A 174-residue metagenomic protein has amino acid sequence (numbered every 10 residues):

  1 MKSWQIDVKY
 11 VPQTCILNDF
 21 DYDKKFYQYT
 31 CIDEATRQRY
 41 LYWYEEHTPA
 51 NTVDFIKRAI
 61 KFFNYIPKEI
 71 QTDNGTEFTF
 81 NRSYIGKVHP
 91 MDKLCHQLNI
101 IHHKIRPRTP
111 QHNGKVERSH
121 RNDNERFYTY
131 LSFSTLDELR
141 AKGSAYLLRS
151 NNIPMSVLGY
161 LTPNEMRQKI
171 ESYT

Functional and structural regions predicted by a protein language model:
M1-P12, T76, H89-C95, T162-E171: Basic, flexible linker segments flanking DNA-binding modules in nucleic acid-interacting mobile-element proteins
M1-T30, Q38, D54, F62: Mobile-element integrase/transposase regions, centering on the N-terminal DNA-binding/Zn-coordinating module
K2, L98-I100, N122-T174: C-terminal domain-tail junction helix/linker
V8, E34, E46, N74: Residues immediately flanking
K24-K25, L41-Y65, E69: Active-site beta-loop-alpha junctions of metal-dependent nucleic acid enzymes, especially the RNase H-like/DDE
R37, I70-D73: Buried hydrophobic side chains on well-structured beta-strands
R37-Y42, H103-I105, T129: Short small-residue beta-strand/loop micro-motif enriched in glycine and branched aliphatics
D73-N74, R82-I85, H89-C95, I101-E125 (+3 more regions): RNase H-like two-metal-ion nuclease catalytic core shared by retroviral integrases and related mobile-element nucleases
